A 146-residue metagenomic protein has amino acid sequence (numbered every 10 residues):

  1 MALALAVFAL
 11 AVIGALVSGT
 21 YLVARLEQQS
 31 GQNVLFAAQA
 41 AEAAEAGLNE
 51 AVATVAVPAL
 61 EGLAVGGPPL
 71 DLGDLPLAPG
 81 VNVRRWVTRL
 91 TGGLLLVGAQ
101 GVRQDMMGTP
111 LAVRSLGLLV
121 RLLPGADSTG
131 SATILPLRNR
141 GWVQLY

Functional and structural regions predicted by a protein language model:
M1-Y146: Beta-strand/loop motifs with alternating small/hydrophobic and polar/acidic residues, enriched in the first structured
